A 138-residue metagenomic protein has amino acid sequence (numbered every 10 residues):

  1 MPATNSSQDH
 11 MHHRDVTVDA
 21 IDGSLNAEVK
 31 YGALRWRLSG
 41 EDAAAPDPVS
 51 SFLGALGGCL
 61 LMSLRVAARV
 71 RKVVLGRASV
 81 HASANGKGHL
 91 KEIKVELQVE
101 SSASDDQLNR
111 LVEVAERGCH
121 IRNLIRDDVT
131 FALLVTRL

Functional and structural regions predicted by a protein language model:
M1-G54, M62-L138: Extended beta-strand/beta-hairpin segments
